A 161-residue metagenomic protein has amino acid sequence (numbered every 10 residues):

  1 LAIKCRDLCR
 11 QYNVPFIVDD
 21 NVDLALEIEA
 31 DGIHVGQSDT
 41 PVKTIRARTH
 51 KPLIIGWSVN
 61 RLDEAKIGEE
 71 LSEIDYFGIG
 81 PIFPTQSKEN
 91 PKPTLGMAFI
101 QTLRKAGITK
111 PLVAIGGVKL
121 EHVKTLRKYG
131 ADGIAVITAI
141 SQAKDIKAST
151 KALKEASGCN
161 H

Functional and structural regions predicted by a protein language model:
L1-K4, K92-Q101: Charged helix-capping and loop-helix junction motifs
L1-K51: N-terminal active-site wall of soluble small-molecule enzyme domains
R10, K51, T85-T94: Glycine-rich tight-turn/loop motif centered on a GG-T
V14, H34-V35, W57, K92 (+2 more regions): Glycine- and other small-residue-rich loops at beta-strand/loop junctions that grip anionic moieties
F16-D31, N60-E73, K105-T109, V113 (+2 more regions): Catalytic cores of alpha/beta
D19, D39-V42, L62, M97 (+2 more regions): Structural motif corresponding to alpha-helix initiation and N-cap regions
V35-I45, G78-P91, V123-L153: Glycine-rich phosphate-binding active-site loops on the catalytic face of alpha/beta enzymes
A152-N160: C-terminal alpha-helix
